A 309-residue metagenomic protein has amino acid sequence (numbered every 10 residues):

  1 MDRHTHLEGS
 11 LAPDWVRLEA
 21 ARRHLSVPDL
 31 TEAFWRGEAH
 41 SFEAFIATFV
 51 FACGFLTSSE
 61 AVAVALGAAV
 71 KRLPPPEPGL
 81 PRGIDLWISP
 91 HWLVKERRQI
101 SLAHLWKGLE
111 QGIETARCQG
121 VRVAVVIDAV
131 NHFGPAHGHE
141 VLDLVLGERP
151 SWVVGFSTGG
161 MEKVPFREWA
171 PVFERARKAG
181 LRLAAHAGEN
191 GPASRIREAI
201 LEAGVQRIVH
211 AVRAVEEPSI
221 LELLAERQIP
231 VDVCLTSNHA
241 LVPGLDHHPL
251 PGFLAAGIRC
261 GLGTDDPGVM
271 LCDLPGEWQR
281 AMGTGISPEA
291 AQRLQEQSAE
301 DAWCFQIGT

Functional and structural regions predicted by a protein language model:
M1-L181, N190-R195, E202-A203, R207 (+1 more regions): Metal-cofactor-binding active-site regions of metalloenzymes
H186: Short HxH-centered metal-ligating active-site micro-motif
